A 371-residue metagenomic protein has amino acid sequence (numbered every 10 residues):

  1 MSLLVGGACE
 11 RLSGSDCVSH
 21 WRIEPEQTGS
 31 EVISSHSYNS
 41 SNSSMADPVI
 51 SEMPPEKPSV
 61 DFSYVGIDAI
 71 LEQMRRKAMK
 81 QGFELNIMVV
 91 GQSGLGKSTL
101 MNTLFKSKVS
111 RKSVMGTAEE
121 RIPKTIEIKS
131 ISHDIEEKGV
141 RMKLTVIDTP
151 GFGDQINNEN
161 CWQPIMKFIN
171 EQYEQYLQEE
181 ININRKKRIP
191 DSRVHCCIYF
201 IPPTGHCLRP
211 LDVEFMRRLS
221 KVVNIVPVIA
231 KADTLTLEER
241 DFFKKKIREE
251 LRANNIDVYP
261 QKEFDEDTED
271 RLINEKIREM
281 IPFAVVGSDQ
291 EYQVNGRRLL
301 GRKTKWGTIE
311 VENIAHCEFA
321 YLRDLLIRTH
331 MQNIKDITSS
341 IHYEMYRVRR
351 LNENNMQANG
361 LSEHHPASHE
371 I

Functional and structural regions predicted by a protein language model:
S2-Q172, N313, R323-I327, H369-E370: Conserved G1/Walker A P-loop phosphate-binding module
M45-E52, R193, P210-L211, K221-I371: Conserved GTP-binding G-domain of TRAFAC-class P-loop NTPases and closely related GTPase folds
D61-F62, F152-E159, M166-P210, V226-P227 (+3 more regions): Conserved Switch II/interswitch segment of TRAFAC-class P-loop GTPases
A78-F83, Q92-G94, E127, E136-R141 (+7 more regions): Intrinsically disordered, low-complexity regulatory regions enriched in Ser/Pro/Gly/Thr and acidic residues
M88-V89, T145-D148, H195-F200, P282-V285: Extended hydrophobic secondary-structure segments that form protein cores and membrane-embedded regions
Q92, T149, P203, K231 (+1 more regions): Residues immediately flanking
L104-S107, F215, F242-K246: Short secondary-structure boundary/capping segments
R111-M115, E174-I181, V258-P260: Active-site phosphate-binding and catalytic loops of NTP-dependent enzymes
